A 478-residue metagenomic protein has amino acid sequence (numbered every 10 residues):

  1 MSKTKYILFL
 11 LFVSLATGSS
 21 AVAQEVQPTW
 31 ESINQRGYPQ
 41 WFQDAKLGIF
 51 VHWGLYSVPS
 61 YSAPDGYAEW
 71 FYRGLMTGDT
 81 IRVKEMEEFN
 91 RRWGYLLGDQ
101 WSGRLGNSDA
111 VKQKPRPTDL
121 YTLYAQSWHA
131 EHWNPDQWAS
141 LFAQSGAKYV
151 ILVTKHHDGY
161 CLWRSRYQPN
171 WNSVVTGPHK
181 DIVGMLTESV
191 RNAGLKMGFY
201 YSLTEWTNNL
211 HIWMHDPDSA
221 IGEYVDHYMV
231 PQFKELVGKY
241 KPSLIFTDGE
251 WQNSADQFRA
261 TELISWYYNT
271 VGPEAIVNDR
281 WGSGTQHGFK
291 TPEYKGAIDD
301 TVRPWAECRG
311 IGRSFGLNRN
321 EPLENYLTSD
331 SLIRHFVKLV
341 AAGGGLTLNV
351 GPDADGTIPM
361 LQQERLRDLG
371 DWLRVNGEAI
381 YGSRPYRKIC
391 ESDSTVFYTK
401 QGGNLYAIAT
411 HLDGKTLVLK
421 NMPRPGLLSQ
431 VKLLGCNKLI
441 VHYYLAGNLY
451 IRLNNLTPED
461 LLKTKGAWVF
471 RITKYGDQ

Functional and structural regions predicted by a protein language model:
M1-L8: Bacterial N-terminal signal peptides that target proteins for export
L8-G18: Bacterial N-terminal signal peptides
S19-A23: Sec/Tat signal peptide C-region and signal peptidase I cleavage site
Q24-Q478: Mature catalytic domains of secreted/periplasmic carbohydrate-active enzymes
